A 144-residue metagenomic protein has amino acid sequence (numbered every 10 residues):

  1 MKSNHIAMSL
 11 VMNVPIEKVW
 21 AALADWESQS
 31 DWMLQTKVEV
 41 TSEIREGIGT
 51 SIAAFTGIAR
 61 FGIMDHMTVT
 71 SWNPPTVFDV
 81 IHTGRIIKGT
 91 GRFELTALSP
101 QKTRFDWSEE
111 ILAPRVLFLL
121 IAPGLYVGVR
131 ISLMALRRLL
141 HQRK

Functional and structural regions predicted by a protein language model:
M1-I44: Hydrophobic ligand-binding cavity/cleft-lining segments
S3-V11, S51, M64, V77 (+2 more regions): Intrinsic-disorder/low-complexity, polar/charged segments enriched in Ser/Thr/Lys/Arg/Asp/Glu/Gln
M8, V38-T41, G57, H82 (+2 more regions): Anionic, Ser/Thr-rich low-complexity intrinsically disordered regions
M8-L10, D65-S71, H82, T90-A97: Hydrophobic/aromatic beta-strand elements that line small-molecule binding cavities or substrate pockets in beta-rich
N13-E17, I44-E46, T70-P75, E94-R104 (+1 more regions): A short, structured loop/turn motif at beta-sheet edges
A21-L34, G49-F61, G124: Short, solvent-exposed helix-to-loop capping segments enriched in aromatics
V40-G84, M134-K144: Glycine-rich portal/gate segments that line the openings of hydrophobic small-molecule binding cavities
I81-I131: Beta-strand/loop substructures that line and gate deep hydrophobic ligand-binding cavities in soluble
